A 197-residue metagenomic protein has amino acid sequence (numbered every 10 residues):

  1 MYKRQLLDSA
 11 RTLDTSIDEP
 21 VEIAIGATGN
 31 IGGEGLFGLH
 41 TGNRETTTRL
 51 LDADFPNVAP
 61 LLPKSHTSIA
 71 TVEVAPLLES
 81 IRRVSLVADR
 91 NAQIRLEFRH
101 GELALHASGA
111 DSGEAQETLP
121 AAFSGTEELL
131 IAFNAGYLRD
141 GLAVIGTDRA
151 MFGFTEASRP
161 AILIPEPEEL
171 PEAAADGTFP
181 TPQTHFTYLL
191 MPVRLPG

Functional and structural regions predicted by a protein language model:
K3-G197: Extended macromolecule-engaging scaffold surfaces, prototypically the DNA polymerase sliding clamp/PCNA/9-1-1 ring
